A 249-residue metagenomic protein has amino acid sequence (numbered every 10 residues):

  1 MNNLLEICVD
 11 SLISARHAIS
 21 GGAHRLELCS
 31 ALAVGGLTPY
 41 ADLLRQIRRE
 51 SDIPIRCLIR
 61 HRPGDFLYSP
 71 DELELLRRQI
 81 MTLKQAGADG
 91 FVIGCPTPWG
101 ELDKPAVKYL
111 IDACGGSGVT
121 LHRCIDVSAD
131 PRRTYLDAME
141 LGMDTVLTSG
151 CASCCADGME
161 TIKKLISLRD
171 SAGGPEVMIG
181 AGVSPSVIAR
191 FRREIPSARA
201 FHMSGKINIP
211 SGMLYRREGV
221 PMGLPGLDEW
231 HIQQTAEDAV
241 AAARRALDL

Functional and structural regions predicted by a protein language model:
M1-L26, A31-T38: N-terminal pre-domain/capping segments
N3-V9, L26-L28, I47, I55-I59 (+5 more regions): Hydrophobic faces of well-ordered beta-strands that scaffold small-molecule active sites in alpha/beta enzyme cores
D10-S20, L67-Q79, D126-L141, I162-S167 (+4 more regions): Catalytic cores of alpha/beta
I13, L32-I53, D71-E74, C95-G115 (+4 more regions): Active-site-adjacent beta->alpha loops and helix N-cap segments on the catalytic face of soluble alpha/beta enzymes
S20-L26, S51-I53, G87-G90, A113-S117 (+4 more regions): Glycine-enriched alpha-helix->loop->beta-strand junction motifs that scaffold or abut catalytic
R62-Y68, G212: A short acidic, helix-capping loop that chelates divalent metal ions and anchors anionic groups
R78-C95: Ordered, amphipathic secondary-structure segments that act as subunit-interaction surfaces in large macromolecular
G173-L249: C-terminal alpha-helical cap/extension of soluble enzyme domains
